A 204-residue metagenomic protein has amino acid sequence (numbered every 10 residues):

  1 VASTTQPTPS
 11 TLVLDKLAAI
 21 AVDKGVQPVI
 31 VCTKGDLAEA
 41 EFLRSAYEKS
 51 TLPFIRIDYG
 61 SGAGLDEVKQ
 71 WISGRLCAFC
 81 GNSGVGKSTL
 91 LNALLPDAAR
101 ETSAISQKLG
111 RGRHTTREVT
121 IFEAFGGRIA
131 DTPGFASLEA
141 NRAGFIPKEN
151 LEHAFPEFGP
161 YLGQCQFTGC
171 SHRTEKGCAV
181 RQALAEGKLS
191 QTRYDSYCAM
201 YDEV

Functional and structural regions predicted by a protein language model:
V1-T11: N-terminal accessory targeting/assembly segments
S3, A19-P28, G35, S50-P53 (+2 more regions): Helix-rich effector regions associated with P-loop NTPase G domains
T8, A38-E39, A63, A136-E139: Catalytic P-loop NTPase motifs of RecA-like helicase/translocase cores
S10-T11, E41-F42, E67, N92 (+2 more regions): Short, well-ordered secondary-structure micro-motifs
V13-K16: Charged helix-capping and loop-helix junction motifs
K34-V85: Canonical P-loop GTPase G-domain recognition
F79, N92-P96, T102: Conserved ATP-binding TGD loop and adjacent catalytic N/P-domain core of P-type ATPases
S83, S88-T89, A93: Walker A/P-loop
